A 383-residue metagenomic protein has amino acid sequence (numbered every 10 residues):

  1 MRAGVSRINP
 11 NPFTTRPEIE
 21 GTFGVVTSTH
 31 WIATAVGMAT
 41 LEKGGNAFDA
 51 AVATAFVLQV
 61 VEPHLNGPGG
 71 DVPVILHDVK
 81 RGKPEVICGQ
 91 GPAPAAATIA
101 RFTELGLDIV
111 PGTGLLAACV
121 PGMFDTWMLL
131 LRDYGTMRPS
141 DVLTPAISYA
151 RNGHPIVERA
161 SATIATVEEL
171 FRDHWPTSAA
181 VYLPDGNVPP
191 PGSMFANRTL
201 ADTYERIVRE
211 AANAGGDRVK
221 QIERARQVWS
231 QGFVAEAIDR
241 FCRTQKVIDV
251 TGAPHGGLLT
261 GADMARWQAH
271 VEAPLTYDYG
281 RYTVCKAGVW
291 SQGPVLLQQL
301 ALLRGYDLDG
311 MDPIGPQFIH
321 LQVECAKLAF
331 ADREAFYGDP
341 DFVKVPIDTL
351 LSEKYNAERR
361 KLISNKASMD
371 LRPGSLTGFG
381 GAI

Functional and structural regions predicted by a protein language model:
M1-A35, A39, A47-R224, W229-S291 (+2 more regions): Noncatalytic scaffold domains of N-terminal-nucleophile
A3-S6, R218, A235, D239 (+3 more regions): Internal maturation/activation junctions in enzymes
A39-L41, G378-F379: Long, structured ligand/cofactor-binding scaffold of large enzymes
L41, A211, D307-G310: Short amphipathic alpha-helical interaction patches enriched in hydrophobic/aromatic residues with interspersed Lys/Arg
P294: Flexible, polar/acidic helix-loop-strand segments at domain edges
Q298: Protein kinase glycine-rich loop
